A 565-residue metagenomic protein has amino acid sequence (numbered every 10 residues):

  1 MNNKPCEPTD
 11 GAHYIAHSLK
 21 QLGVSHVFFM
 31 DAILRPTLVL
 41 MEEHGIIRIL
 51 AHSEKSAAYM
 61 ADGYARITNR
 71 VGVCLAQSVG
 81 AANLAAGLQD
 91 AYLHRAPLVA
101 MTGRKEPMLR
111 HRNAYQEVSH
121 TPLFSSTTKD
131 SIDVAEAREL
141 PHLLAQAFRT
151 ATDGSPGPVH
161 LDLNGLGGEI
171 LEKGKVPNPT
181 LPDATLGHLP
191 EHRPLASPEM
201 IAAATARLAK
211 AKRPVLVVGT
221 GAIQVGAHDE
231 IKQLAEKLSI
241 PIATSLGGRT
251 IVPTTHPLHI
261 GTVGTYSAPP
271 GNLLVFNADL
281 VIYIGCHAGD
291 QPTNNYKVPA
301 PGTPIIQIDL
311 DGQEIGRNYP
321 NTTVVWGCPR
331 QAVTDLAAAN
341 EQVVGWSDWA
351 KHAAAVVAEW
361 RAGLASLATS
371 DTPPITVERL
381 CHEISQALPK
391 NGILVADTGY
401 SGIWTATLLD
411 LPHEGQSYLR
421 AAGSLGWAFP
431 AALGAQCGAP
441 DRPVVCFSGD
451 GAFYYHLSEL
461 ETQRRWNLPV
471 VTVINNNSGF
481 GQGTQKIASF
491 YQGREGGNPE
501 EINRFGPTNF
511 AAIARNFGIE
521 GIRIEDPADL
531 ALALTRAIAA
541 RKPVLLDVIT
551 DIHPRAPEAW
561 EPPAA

Functional and structural regions predicted by a protein language model:
M1-C6, R138, D162, A202 (+4 more regions): Phosphate/pyrophosphate-binding active-site segments
D10-A16, K20-G23, F28-L34, V39-L40 (+3 more regions): Active-site diphosphate/adenylate-binding microenvironment
A12-V24, G63-N69, Y92, T150-S155 (+6 more regions): Glycine-rich phosphate/diphosphate-binding loops that line cofactor/substrate pockets in enzymes
S25-F29, I47-I49, I67-K105, V217-T220 (+3 more regions): A short, small-residue-rich loop immediately preceding and capping a beta-strand
R66, T220-I306, D410-D441, Y454-S458 (+4 more regions): Glycine-rich, anion-gripping cofactor-binding loops and their flanking helix/strand elements in enzyme active sites
M101, L109-Q116, T265, N277 (+5 more regions): Thiamine diphosphate
T102-L143, G165, G248-H352, L534: Glycine-rich, acidic loop regions that bind phosphate or pyrophosphate groups
Q146, T150-K210: Conformationally flexible catalytic loops at phosphate/diphosphate-handling active centers
